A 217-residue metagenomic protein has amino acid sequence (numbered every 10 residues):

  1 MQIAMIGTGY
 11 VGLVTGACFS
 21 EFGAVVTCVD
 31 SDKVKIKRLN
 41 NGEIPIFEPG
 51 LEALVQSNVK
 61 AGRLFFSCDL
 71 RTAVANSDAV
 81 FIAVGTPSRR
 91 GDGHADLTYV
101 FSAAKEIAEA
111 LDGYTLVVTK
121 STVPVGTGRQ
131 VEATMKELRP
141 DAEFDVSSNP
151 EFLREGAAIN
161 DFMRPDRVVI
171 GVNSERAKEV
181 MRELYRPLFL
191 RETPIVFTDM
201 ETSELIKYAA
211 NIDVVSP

Functional and structural regions predicted by a protein language model:
M1-E43: NAD(P)+-binding Rossmann beta1-loop-alpha1 motif at the extreme N-terminus of oxidoreductases
C28, F66, I170: Conserved SAM-binding loop
L51-D78, S88-R89, A108: A structured beta-alpha segment of the ubiquitous adenosine-cofactor-binding alpha/beta core
A75-N76, G113, P165: Alpha-helix C-terminal capping/helix-to-coil transition sites in glycosyltransferase folds
I82-G85, S121, V172-N173: Glycine-rich, N-terminal phosphate-binding loop of Rossmann-like dinucleotide-binding domains
S88-F152: Rossmann-like NAD(P)(H) cofactor-binding subdomain of soluble oxidoreductases
A133-S147, R154, A158-P217: Internal alpha-helical scaffold of NAD(P)-dependent oxidoreductase catalytic cores
